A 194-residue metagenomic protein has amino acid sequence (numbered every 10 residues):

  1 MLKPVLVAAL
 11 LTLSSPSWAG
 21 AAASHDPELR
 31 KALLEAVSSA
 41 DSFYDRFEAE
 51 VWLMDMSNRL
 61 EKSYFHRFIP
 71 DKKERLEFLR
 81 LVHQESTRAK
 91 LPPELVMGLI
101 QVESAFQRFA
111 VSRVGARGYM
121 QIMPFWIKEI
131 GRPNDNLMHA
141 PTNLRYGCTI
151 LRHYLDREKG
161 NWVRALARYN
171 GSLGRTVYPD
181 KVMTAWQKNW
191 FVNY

Functional and structural regions predicted by a protein language model:
M1-A8: Sec-dependent signal peptide recognition, specifically the positively charged N-region followed immediately by
S14-P16: N-terminal signal peptide c-region/cleavage motif recognized by signal peptidases
A21-S24, E28-Y194: Catalytic glycan-binding domains that act on GlcNAc-containing polysaccharides
